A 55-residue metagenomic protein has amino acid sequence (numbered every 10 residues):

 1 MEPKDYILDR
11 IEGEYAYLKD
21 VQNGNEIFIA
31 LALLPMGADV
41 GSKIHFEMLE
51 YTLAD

Functional and structural regions predicted by a protein language model:
M1, Q22-G24: Glycine-centered tight beta-turn/hairpin loop motif at sheet-sheet or coil-to-beta transitions
M1-E12: Structural detector for short beta-strands of small beta-barrel domains
E14-L18: Short aromatic-glycine-enriched beta-strand elements
G24-M36: Beta-strand/loop nucleic-acid-binding surfaces
M48-D55: Short, Lys/Arg- and Gly-enriched loop/turn segments at beta-strand edges
